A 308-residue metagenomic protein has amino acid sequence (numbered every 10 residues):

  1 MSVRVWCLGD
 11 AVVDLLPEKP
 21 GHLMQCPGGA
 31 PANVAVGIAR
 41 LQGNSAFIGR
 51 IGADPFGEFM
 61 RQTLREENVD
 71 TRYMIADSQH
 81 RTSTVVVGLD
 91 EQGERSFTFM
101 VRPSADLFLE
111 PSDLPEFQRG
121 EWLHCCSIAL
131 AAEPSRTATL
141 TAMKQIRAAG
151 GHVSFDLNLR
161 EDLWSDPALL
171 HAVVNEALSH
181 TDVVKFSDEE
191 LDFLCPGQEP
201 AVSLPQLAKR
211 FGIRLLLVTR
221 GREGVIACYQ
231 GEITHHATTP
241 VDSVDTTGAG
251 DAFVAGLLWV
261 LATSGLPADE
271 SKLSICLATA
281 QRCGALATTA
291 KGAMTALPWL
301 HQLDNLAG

Functional and structural regions predicted by a protein language model:
M1-D70: Glycine-rich phosphate/adenosyl-contacting loop at the front of the ribokinase-like
M1-R4, K144-Q145, P196-G308: Conserved phosphate-binding/catalytic region of the ribokinase-like
V36, T84-G88, G224-C228: Short beta-strand scaffold segments in enzyme catalytic cores
N44, H152, V183, R214-L215: Proline-centered loop/turn at the N-terminus of a beta-strand
N44-C125, N305-G308: Conserved N-terminal subdomain of the carbohydrate kinase-like
P115-E116, E176-A177, K209: Structural alpha-helical scaffold elements that stabilize or flank donor/cofactor-binding regions in carbohydrate
I128-Q206, E223-G224: Conserved beta-alpha-beta core of the PfkB/ribokinase-like small-molecule kinase fold
